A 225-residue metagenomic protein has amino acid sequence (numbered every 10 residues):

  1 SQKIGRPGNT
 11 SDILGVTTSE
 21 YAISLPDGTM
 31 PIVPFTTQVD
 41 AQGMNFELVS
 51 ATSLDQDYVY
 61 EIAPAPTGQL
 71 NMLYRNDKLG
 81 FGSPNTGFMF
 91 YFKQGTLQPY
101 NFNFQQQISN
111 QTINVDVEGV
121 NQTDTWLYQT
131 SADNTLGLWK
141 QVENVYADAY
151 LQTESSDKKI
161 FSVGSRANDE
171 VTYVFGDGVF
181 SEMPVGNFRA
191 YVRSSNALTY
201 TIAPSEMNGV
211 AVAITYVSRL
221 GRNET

Functional and structural regions predicted by a protein language model:
S1-T225: Signature of Asx- and small-polar-rich beta-strand/turn repeats characteristic of beta-solenoid architectures
